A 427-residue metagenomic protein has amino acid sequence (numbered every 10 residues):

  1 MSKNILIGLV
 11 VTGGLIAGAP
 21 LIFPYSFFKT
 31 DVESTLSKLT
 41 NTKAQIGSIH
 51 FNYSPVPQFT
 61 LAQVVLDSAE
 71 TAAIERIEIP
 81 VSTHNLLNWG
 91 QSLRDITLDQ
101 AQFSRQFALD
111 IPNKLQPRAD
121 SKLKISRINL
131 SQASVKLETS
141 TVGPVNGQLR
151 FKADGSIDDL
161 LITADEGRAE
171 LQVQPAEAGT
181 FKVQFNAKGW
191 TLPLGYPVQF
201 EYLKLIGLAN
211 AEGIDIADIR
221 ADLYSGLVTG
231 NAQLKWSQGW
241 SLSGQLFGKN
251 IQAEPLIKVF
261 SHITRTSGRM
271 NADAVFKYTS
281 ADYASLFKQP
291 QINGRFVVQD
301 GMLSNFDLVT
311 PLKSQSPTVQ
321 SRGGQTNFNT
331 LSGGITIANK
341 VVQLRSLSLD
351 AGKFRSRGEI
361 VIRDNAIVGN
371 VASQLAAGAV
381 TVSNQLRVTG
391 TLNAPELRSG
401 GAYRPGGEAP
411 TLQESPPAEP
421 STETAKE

Functional and structural regions predicted by a protein language model:
M1-N41: N-terminal type II signal-anchor transmembrane helix that functions as the membrane-insertion/stop-transfer segment
T42-G47: A short, amphipathic edge element
H50-D110, P117-K136, L160, A284-F287: Flexible beta-edge/linker motif
P57-Q58, Q63-V65, R94-S104, R127 (+1 more regions): Small-residue helix/turn framework positions
L86-L87, S104-N113, E138-G143, S304 (+2 more regions): Short acidic, Gly/Pro-enriched loop/turn segments at secondary-structure junctions
S134-I162: A charged, solvent-exposed segment within the mature domains of Sec-exported extracytoplasmic proteins
Q413-E427: Long, low-complexity, intrinsically disordered segments
